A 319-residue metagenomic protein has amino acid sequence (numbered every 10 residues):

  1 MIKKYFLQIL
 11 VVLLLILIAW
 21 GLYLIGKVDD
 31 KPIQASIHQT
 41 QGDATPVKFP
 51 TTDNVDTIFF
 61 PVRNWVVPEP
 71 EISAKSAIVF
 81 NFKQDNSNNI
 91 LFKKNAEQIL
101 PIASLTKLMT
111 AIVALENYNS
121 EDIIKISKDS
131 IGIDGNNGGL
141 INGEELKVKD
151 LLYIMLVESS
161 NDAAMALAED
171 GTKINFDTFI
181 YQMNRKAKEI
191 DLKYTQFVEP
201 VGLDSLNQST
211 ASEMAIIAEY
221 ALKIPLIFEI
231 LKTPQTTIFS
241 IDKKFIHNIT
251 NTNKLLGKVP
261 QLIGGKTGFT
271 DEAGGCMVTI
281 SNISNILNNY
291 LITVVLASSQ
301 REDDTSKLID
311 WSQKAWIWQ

Functional and structural regions predicted by a protein language model:
I2, K31-S212, E219-P225: Active-site-adjacent loops and short helices of periplasmic peptidoglycan-processing enzymes
I2-E71, K83-L100, I123, D177 (+2 more regions): Structured C-terminal helix/loop/strand segments within mature extracytoplasmic catalytic/sensor domains
L108, L151-L152, L156, A163 (+3 more regions): Active-site-proximal alpha-helical segments within enzyme catalytic domains
G139, V198, G264, T270-D271: Short glycine- and Lys/Arg-enriched binding-loop motifs that mark or flank ligand-binding interfaces
L226-S240: Acidic/histidine-enriched alpha-helical segments
I230, K244-H247: Extended, charged amphipathic interaction segments
S240-K243, D304-S306: Short, well-ordered secondary-structure micro-motifs
N248-T267: Active-site Gly/Thr loop motif
